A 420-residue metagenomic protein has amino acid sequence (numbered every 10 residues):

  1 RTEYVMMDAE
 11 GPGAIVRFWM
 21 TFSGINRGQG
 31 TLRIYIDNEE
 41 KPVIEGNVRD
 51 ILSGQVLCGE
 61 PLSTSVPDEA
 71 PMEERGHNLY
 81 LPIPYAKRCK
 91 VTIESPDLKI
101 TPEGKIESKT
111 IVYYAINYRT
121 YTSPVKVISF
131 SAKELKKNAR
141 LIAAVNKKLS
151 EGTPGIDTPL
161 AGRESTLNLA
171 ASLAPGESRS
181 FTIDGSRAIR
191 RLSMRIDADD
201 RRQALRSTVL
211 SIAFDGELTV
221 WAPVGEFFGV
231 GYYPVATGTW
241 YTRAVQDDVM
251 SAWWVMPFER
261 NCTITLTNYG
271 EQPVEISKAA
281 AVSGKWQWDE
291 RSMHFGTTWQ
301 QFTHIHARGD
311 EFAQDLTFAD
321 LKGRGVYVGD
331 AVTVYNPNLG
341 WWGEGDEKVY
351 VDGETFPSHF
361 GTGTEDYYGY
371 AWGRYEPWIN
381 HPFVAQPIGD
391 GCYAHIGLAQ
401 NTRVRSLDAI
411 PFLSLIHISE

Functional and structural regions predicted by a protein language model:
R1-L415, S419: Beta-strand-centric surfaces of beta-sandwich/beta-rich domains
